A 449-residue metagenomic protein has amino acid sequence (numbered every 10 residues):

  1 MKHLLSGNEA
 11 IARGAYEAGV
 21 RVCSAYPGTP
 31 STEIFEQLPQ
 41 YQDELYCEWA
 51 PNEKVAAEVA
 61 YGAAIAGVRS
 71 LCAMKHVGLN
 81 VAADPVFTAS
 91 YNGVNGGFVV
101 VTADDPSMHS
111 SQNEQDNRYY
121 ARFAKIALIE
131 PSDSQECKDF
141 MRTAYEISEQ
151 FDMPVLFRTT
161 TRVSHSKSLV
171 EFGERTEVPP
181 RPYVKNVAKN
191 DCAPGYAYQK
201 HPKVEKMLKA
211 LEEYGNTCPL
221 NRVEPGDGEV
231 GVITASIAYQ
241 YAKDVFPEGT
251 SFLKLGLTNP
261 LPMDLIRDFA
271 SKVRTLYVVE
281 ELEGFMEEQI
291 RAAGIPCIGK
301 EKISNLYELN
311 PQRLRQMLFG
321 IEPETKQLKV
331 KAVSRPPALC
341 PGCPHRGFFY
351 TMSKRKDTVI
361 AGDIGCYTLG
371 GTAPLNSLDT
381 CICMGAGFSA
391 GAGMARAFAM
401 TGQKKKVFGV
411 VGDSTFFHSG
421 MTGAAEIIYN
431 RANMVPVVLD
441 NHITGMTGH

Functional and structural regions predicted by a protein language model:
M1-N8, A18, P131-L339, P344-G347 (+1 more regions): Flexible, low-complexity linker and terminal segments
M1-S134, R162, P225-G226, F285-E287 (+1 more regions): Thiamine diphosphate
K2, A64-G226, G362-C366, R396-H449: Conserved thiamine diphosphate
P27, T159, T234-S236, K254-L257 (+8 more regions): Active-site proximal loops enriched in glycine and acidic residues that flank catalytic Cys/His/Asp and coordinate
Q37, Y41, V170-E171, I266-R267 (+2 more regions): Short glycine/threonine-rich loop-to-helix capping motif typified by GTGT followed within a few residues by an Asp-Pro
V55, L261-L265, S419: Short acidic active-site motifs
G67, D227-T250, G385-F398, M421-I427: Short, acidic loop-beta-alpha module within alpha/beta folds
